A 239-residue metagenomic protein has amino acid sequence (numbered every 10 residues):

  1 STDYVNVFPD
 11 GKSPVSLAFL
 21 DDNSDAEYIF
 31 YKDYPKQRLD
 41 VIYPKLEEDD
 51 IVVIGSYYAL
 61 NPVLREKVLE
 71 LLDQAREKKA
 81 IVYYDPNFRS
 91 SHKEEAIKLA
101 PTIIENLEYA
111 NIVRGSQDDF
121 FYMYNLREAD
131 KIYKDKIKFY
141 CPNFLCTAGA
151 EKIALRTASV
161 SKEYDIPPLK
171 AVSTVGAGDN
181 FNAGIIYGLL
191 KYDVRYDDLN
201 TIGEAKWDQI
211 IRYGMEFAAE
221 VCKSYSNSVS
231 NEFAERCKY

Functional and structural regions predicted by a protein language model:
S1-S56, C237-Y239: Conserved N-terminal subdomain of the carbohydrate kinase-like
D10, Y57, D118, G149: Flexible loop residues that form catalytic and substrate-binding hotspots at small-molecule/glycan-binding clefts
K32-D40, H92-K98, L126, L199-N200: Short gly/ser/thr-rich secondary-structure transition/capping motifs
I42-Y43, I103, A171: Acidic, amphipathic alpha-helical patches
K45-E47, N106-L107, K138: A short, aliphatic-rich alpha-helical micro-motif
D50-I51, I112, N143: Structural motif
L60-K134, K152: Conserved beta-alpha-beta core of the PfkB/ribokinase-like small-molecule kinase fold
D73, E128-Y239: Conserved phosphate-binding/catalytic region of the ribokinase-like
